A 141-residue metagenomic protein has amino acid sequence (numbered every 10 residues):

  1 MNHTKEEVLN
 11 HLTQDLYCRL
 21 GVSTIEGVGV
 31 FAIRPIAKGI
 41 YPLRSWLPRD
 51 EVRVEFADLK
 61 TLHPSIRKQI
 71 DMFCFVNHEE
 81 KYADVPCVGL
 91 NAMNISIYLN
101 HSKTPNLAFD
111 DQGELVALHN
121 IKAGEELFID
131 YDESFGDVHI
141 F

Functional and structural regions predicted by a protein language model:
M1-F141: Conserved catalytic SET/PR domain of SAM-dependent protein methyltransferases, capturing the structural core that binds
